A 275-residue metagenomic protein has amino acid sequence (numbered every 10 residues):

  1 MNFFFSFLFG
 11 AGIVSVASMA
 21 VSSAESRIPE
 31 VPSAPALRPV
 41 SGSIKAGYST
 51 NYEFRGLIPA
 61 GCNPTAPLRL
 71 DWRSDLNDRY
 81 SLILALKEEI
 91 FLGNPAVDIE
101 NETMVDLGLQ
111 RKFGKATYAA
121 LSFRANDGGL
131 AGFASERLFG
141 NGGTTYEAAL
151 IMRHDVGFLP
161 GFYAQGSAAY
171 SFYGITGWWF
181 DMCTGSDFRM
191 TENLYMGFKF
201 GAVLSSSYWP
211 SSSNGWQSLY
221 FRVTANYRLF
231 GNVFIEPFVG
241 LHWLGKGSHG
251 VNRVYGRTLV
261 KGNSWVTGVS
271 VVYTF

Functional and structural regions predicted by a protein language model:
S6-V16: Bacterial N-terminal signal peptides
S23-N94, V272-T274: Short glycine/proline- and aromatic-enriched beta-strand/turn motifs that initiate or cap beta-hairpins
G42-I44, L76-L84, G114-A119, V156-Q165 (+2 more regions): Repeated loop/turn-to-beta-strand initiation elements of outer-membrane beta-barrel proteins
A46-T50, L68-S74, L107-R111, A148-H154 (+7 more regions): Residues on the lipid-exposed face of transmembrane beta-strands in outer-membrane beta-barrel proteins
S49-E53, E89-G93, N126-G128, S171-Y173 (+3 more regions): Structural signature of outer-membrane beta-barrel domains
P59, L82, L86-C183, G247-G262: Outer-membrane pore/translocation modules
A169-Y208: A contiguous pocket-lining binding segment that forms or flanks enzyme active sites
Y195-T274: Outer membrane beta-barrel transmembrane domains
